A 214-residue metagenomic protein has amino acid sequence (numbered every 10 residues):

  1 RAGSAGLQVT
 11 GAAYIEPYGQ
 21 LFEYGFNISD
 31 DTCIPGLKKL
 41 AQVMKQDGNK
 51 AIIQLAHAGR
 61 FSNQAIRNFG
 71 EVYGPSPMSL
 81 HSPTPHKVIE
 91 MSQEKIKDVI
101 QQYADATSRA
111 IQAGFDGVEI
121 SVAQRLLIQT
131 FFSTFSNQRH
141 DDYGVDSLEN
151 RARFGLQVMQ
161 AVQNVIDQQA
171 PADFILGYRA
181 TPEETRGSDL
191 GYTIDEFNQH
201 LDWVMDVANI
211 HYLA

Functional and structural regions predicted by a protein language model:
R1-A214: Flavin-dependent oxidoreductase catalytic cores
